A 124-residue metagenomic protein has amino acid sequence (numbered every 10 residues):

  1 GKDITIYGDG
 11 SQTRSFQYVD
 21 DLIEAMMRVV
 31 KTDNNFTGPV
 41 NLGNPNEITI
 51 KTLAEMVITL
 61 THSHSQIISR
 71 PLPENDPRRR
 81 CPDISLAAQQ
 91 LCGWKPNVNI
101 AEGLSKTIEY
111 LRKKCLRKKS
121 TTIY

Functional and structural regions predicted by a protein language model:
K2-Y124: C-terminal substrate-binding subdomain of Rossmann-fold SDR/epimerase-dehydratase oxidoreductases
